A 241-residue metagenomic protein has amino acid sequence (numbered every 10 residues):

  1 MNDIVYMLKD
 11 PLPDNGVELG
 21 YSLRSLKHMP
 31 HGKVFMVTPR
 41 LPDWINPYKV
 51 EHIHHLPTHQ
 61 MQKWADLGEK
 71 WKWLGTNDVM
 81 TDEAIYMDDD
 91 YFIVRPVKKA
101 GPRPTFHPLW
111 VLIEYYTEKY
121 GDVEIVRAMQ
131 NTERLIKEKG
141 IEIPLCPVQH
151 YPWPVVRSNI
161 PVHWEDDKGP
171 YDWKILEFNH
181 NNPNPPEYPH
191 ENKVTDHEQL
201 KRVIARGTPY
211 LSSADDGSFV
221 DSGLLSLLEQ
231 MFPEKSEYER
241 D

Functional and structural regions predicted by a protein language model:
M1-Q60, P183-N184, R206-R240: N-terminal anchoring/stem segment of glycosyltransferases
N2, G32, M80-E83, D89: Short coil/turn segments at beta-strand junctions that form active-site/ligand-binding loops
P13-N15, D43-N46, F92-V97, G101-R103 (+4 more regions): Short catalytic/ligand-binding loop motif for oxyanion handling, primarily in non-cytosolic enzymes, centered on
G16-S25, L56-M87: A conserved donor-nucleotide-binding helix/loop in the catalytic core of Leloir-type glycosyltransferases
L23, K27, F92, K174-F178: Non-transmembrane alpha-helical segments in soluble domains of secreted/periplasmic/extracellular proteins
P39, M87-Y91: Short acidic donor-binding/metal-coordinating loop in glycosyltransferase active sites
V94-A128: Conserved donor-nucleotide/metal-binding helix-loop-beta segment in metal-dependent transferases, i.e., the alpha-helix
T117-S218: Catalytic core and acceptor-binding pocket of nucleotide-sugar-dependent glycosyltransferases
